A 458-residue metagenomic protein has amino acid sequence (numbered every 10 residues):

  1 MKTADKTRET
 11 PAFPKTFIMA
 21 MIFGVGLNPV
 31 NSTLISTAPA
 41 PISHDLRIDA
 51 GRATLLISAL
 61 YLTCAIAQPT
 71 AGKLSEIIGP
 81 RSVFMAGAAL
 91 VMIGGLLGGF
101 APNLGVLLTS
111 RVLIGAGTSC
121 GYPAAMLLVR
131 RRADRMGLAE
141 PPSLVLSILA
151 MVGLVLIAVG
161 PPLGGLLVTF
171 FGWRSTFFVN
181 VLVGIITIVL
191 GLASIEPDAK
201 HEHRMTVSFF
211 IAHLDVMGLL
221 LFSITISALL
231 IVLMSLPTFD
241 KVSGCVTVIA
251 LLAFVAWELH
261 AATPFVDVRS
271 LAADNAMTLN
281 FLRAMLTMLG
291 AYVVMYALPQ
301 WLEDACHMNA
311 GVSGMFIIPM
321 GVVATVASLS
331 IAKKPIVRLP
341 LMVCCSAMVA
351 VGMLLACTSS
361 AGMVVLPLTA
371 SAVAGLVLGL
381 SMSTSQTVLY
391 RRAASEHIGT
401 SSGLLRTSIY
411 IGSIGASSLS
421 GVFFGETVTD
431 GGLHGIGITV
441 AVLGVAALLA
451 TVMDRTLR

Functional and structural regions predicted by a protein language model:
M1-F13, H201-S208, M453-R458: Intrinsic disorder in cytosolic terminal tails and internal cytosolic loops of multi-pass membrane transporters
K2-A199, V422, E426, I436-T439: Transmembrane-helix bundle of Major Facilitator Superfamily
F13-N31, I35-P39, A50, T54-A59 (+8 more regions): 12-transmembrane solute porter fold
S75-S82, V145-L146, V207-G218, P335-R338: Short, amphipathic, aromatic/basic-enriched membrane-interface segments that mark the entry/exit of transmembrane
L96-L97, L166, S227, I231 (+1 more regions): Alpha-helical transmembrane segments of multipass membrane proteins
F100, I188, L192-P197, I231-S235 (+7 more regions): Short hydrophobic alpha-helical membrane-anchoring segments
L104, L233-T238, K333, A361: Membrane-interface helix caps and helix-loop-helix hairpins in membrane proteins
S147, G153-V155, T169-R283, G290 (+1 more regions): Hydrophobic transmembrane-helix bundles of small-molecule transporters
